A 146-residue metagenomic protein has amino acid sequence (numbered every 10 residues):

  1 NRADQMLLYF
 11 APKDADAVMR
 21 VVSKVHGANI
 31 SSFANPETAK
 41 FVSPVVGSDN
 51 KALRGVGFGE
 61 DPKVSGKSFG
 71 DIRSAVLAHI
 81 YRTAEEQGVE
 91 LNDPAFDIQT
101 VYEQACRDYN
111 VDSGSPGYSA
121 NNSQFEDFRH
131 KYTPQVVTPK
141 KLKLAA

Functional and structural regions predicted by a protein language model:
N1-K13: Internal, hydrophobic cores of structured domains that mediate oligomerization or house catalytic pockets within large
A11-A145: Polybasic, proline/glycine-rich intrinsically disordered low-complexity segments
